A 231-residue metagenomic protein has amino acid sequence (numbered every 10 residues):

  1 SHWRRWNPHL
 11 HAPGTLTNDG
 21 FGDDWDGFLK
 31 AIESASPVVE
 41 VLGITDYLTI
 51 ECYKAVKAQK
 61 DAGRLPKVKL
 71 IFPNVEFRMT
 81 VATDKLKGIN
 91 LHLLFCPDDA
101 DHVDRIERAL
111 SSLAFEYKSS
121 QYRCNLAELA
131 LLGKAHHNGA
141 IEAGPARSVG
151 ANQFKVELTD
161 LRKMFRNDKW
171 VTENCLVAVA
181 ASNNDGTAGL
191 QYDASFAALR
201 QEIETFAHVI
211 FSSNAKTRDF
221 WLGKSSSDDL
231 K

Functional and structural regions predicted by a protein language model:
S1, A55-F211: Extended substrate/RNA-proximal surfaces in nucleic-acid metabolism proteins
S1, N7, A180, S226-S227: C-terminal regulatory/interaction regions
S1-G88: An N-terminally biased module of ancient metal coordination in phosphate/nucleic-acid-related enzymes
S212-T217: His/Asp/Glu-enriched short active-site or ligand-binding loop at hydrolase and phosphoryl-transfer sites
L222-G223: Extended non-globular interaction regions in eukaryotic gene-expression and organellar proteins
K231: Eukaryote-biased recognition of electropositive, low-complexity segments and basic polyanion/acidic-motif-binding
